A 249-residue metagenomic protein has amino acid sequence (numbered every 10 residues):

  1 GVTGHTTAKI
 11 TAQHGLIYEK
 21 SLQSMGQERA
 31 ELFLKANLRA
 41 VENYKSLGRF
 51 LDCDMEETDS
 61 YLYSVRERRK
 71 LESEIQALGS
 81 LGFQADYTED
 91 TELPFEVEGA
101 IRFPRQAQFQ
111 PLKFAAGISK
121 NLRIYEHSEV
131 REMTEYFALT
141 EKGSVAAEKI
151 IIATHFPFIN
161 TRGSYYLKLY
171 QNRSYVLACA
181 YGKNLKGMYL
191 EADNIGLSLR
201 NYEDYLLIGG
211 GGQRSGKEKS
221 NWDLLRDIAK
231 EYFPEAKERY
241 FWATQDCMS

Functional and structural regions predicted by a protein language model:
G1, F50-E57, E132, S144-V145 (+1 more regions): Active-site substrate-recognition segment that forms the wall of the catalytic cavity or substrate channel
G1-T7: Glycine-rich FAD pyrophosphate-binding loop
K9-E89: Dinucleotide-binding Rossmann-like beta1-alpha1 core, especially the glycine-rich loop that anchors the ADP
Q27, D52-L62, T88-A115, G211: Helix-loop-beta segment of a Rossmann-like dinucleotide-binding subdomain
A30-F33, N37-V41, E67-L71, A107 (+6 more regions): Generic structural signal for well-ordered, non-membrane alpha-helical segments in soluble metabolic enzymes
D59-E67, R105-Q108, S128-V130, Q213-R214 (+1 more regions): Conserved short loop/turn motifs at secondary-structure junctions
E72-L81, V97-K149, A153: Helical element adjacent to the flavin cofactor pocket in flavoenzyme catalytic cores
D86-E89, I124-E126, T140, I152 (+2 more regions): General beta-strand structural signal in soluble alpha/beta enzymes
